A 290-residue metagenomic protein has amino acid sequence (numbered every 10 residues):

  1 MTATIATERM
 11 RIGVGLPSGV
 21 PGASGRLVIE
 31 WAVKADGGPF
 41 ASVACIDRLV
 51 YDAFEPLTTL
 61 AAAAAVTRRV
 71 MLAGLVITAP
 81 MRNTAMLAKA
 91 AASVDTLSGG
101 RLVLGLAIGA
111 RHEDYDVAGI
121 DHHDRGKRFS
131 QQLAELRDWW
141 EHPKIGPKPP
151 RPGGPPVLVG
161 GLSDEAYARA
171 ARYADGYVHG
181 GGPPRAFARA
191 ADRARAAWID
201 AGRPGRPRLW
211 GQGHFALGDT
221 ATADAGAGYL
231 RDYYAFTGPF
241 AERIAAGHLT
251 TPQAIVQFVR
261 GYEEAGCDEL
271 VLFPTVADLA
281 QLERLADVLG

Functional and structural regions predicted by a protein language model:
M1-G290: Active-site-adjacent structural elements that line small-molecule/cofactor binding pockets in enzymes
